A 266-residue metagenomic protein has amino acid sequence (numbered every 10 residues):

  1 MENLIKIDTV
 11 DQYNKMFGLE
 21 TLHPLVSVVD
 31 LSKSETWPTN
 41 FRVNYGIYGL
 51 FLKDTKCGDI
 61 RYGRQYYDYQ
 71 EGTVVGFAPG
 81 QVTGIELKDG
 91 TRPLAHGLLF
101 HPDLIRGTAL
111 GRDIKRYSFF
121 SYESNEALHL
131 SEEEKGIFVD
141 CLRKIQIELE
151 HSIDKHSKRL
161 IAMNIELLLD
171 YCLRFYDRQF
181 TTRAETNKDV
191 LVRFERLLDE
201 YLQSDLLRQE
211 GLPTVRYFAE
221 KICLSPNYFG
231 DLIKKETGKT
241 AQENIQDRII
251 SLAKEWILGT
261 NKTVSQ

Functional and structural regions predicted by a protein language model:
M1-Y67: Generic protein-terminus/edge-of-domain signal
D59-R61, T83-G90: Short beta-strand His + acidic residue motifs that chelate non-heme Fe in jelly-roll/DSBH and cupin folds
V75, G80-E86, I105-R106: Histidine-centered metal-chelating micro-motifs
K88-I153: A hydrophobic/aromatic-rich effector-binding and dimerization subdomain of bacterial HTH-type transcriptional regulators
I153-R159, L173-Y217, K235-T240: Short, Lys/Arg-enriched, Trp-marked, Pro/Gly-tolerant hinge/linker segments that flank
R216, N227, T263-S265: Residues within helix-turn-helix
K235-Q266: Terminal helix-turn-helix DNA-binding modules in bacterial transcription factors
